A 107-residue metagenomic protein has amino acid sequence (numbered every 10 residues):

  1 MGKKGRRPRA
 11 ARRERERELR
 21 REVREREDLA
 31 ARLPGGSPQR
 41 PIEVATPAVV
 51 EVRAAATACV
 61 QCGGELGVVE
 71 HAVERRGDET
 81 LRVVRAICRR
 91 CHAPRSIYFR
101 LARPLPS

Functional and structural regions predicted by a protein language model:
M1-R53, F99-S107: Short, intrinsically disordered terminal segments enriched in charged and Pro/Gly residues
I42-V44, V60, E65, V73 (+1 more regions): Intrinsic low-complexity, intrinsically disordered or marginally ordered coil/linker segments
A55-A56, L81, R85: Residues immediately within or flanking Cys/His clusters that coordinate Zn2+ in small zinc-binding modules
C59-C62, C88-C91: Short cysteine-rich clusters marking metal-coordination/redox-active sites
E65-L66, R95: Cys/His-rich microdomains that often coordinate metals
V69-A72, Y98-R100: Short Cys/His-rich "knuckle" micro-motifs
A72-V83: Short linker/helix segments within small regulatory modules
R85-I87, R100: Residue-level recognition of well-ordered beta-strand positions that form the cores of beta-sheet-rich folds across
